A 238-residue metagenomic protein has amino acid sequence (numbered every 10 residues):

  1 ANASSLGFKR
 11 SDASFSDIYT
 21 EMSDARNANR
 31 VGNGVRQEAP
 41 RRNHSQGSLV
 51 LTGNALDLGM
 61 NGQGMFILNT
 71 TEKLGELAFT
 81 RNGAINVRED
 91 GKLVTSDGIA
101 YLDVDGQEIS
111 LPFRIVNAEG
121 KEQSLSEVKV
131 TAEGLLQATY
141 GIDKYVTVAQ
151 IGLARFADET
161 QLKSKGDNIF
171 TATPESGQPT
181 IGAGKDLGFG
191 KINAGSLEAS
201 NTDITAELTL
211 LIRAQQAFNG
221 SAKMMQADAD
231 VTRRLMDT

Functional and structural regions predicted by a protein language model:
A1-G106, V116-T238: Amphipathic alpha-helical polymerization modules
